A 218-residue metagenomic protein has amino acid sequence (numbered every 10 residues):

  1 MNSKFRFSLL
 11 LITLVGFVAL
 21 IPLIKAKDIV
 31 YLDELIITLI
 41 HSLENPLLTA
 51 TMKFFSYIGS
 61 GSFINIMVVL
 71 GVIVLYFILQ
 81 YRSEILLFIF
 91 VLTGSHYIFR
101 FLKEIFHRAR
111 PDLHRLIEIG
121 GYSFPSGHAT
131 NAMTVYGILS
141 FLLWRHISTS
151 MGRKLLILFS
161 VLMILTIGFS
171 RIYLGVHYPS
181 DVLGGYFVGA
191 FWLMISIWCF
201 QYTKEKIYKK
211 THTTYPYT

Functional and structural regions predicted by a protein language model:
M1-I64, I105, R110-L116: N-terminal transmembrane-helix/juxtamembrane module of multi-pass inner/ER membrane proteins
R6-L10, S83-V91, G152-F159, G184: Alpha-helical transmembrane segments of integral membrane proteins
G16-L20, T93-I98, L162-I172: Aromatic-anchored segments of alpha-helical transmembrane domains
I36, F55, L102, H128 (+1 more regions): Divalent metal-coordination and catalytic microenvironments
G59-F77, V135-Y136, L143: Hydrophobic alpha-helical transmembrane segments
V69-S95: Interfacial segments of alpha-helical transmembrane regions
D112-T218: Membrane-embedded catalytic cores of phosphoryl/pyrophosphoryl-handling enzymes
